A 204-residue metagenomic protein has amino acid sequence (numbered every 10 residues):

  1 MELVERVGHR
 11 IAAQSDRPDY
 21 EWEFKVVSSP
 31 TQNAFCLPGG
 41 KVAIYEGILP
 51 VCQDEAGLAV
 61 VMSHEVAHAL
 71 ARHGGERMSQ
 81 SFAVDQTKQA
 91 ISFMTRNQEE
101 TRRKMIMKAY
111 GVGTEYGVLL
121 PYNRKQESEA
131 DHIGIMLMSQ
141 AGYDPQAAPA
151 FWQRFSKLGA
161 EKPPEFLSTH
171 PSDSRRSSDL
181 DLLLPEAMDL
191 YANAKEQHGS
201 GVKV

Functional and structural regions predicted by a protein language model:
M1-V204: A Zn2+-metalloprotease active-site environment signal
